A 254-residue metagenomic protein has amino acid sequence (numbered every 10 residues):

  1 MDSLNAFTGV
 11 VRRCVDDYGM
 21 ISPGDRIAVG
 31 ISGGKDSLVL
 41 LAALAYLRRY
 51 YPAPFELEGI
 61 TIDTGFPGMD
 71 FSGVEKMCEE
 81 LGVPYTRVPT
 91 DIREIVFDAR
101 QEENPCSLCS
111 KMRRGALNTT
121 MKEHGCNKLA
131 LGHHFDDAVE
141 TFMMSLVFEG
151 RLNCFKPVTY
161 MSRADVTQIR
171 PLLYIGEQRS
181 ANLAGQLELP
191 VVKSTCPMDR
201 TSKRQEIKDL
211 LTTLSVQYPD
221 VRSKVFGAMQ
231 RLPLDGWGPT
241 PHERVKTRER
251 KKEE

Functional and structural regions predicted by a protein language model:
M1-M143, F148, Q178-Q186: ATP-dependent adenylation/nucleotidyltransferase module used to activate substrates
A6, M112, I175, S202 (+1 more regions): Conserved active-site and cofactor/substrate-binding residues in soluble primary-metabolism enzymes
E56-L57, D136-V216: Catalytic subdomain that performs nucleotidyl-dependent activation
D63-G65, D91-R93, M161, Y174 (+2 more regions): Short, solvent-exposed coil/turn elements at secondary-structure transition points
V83-N104, V166, A228, D235-R248: Mobile, glycine- and charge-enriched loop segments and immediately flanking short secondary-structure elements within
S110-K122, V158-A164, L211, S215-Q230: Short, basic, helix/turn surface patches
L189-E254: The feature marks non-catalytic terminal segments
